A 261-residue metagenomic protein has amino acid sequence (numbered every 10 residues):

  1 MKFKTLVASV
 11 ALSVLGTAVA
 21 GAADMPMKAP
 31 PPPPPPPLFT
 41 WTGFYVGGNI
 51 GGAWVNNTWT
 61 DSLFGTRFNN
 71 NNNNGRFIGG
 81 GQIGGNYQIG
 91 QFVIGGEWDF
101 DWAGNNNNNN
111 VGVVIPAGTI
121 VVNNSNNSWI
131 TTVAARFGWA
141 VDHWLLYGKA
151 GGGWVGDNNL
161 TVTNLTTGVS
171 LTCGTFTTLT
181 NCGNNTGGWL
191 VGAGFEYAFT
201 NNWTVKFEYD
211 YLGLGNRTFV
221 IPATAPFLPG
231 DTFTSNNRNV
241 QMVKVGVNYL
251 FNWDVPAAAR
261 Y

Functional and structural regions predicted by a protein language model:
K2-Y261: Gram-negative outer-membrane beta-barrel domains
